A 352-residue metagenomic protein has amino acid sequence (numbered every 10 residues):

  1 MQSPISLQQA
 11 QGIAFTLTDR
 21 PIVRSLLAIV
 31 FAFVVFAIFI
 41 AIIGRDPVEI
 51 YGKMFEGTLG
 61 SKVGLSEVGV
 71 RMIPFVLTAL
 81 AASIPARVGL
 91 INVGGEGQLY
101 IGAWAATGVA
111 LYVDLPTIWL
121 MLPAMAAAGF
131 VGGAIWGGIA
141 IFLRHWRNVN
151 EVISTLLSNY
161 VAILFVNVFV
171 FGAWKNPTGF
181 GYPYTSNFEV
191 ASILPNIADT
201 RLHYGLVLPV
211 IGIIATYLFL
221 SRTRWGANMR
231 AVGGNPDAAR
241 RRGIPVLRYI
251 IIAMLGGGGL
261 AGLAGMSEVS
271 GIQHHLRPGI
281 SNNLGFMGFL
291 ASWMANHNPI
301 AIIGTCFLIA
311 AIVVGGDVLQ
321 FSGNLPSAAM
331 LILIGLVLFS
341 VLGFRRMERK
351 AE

Functional and structural regions predicted by a protein language model:
M1-F31, A37-A41, G234, R241-R248 (+1 more regions): Cytosolic-side transmembrane-helix boundaries in multi-pass membrane proteins
L17-R24, E56-G69, G94, W119-A124 (+2 more regions): Interfacial loop-to-helix junctions that mark the boundaries of transmembrane helices in multi-pass membrane
I22-V30, Y51, L65-M72, V76 (+7 more regions): Hydrophobic alpha-helical transmembrane segments
S25-A41, T78-A82, A103-V109, F130-I135 (+6 more regions): Hydrophobic core segments of alpha-helical transmembrane domains in multi-pass membrane transport and ion-translocation
F36-I43, E49, K53-V113, A126 (+5 more regions): Single transmembrane alpha-helix segments in multi-pass membrane proteins
K62, E151-R222: Transmembrane helix-bundle core of multi-pass membrane transporters and related energy-transducing complexes
L115, A198-H275, P299-G304: Helix-loop-helix "hairpin" substructures at the membrane interface of multi-pass membrane proteins
L255, A261, S267, G271-G335: Transmembrane alpha-helical segments in multi-pass inner-membrane proteins
